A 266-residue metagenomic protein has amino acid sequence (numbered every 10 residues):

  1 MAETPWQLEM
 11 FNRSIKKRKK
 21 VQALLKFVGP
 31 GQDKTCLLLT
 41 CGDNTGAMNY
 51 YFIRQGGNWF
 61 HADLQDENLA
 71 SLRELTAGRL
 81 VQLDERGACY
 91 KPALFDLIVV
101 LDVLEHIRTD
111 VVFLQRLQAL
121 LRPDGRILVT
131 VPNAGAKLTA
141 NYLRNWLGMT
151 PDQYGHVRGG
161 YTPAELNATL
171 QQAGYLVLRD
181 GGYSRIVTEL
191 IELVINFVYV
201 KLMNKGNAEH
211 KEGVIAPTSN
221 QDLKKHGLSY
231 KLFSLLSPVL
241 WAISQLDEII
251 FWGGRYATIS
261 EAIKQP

Functional and structural regions predicted by a protein language model:
M1-A93, L97-L101, L114, N145 (+5 more regions): Conserved N-terminal segment of class I S-adenosyl-L-methionine
E3-I15, R108-R116, R126-E261: S-adenosyl-L-methionine-dependent methyltransferase catalytic module, highlighting the catalytic core
G57, G78, G125, Y175-L176: A structural micro-motif
E67, A88, H106, A134-K137: Active-site loop signature of alpha/beta-hydrolase-fold enzymes
L101-R108: Short catalytic micro-motifs in class I SAM-dependent methyltransferases
